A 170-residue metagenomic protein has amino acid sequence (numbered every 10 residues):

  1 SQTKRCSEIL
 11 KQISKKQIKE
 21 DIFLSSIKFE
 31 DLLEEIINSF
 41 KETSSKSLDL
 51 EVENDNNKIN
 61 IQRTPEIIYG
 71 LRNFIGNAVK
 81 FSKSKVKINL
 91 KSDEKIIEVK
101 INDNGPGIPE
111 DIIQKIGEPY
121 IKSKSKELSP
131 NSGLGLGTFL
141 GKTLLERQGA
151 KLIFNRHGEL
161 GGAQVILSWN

Functional and structural regions predicted by a protein language model:
S1-E53: Conserved DHp (HisKA) dimerization/phosphotransfer helix of two-component histidine kinases, i.e., the long coiled-coil
K85-K95: Short beta-strand/loop element within the Bergerat-fold HATPase_c
I96, G107, G135, H157-I166: Glycine-rich nucleotide-binding loop
D103: Acidic ATP/Mg2+-coordinating residue in the GHKL
I108-I121: Short conserved segment of the HATPase_c
P130-L140: Glycine-rich phosphate-binding loop
L140-G149: Conserved glycine-/histidine-rich ATP-lid loop and adjacent helix of the Bergerat-fold HATPase_c
